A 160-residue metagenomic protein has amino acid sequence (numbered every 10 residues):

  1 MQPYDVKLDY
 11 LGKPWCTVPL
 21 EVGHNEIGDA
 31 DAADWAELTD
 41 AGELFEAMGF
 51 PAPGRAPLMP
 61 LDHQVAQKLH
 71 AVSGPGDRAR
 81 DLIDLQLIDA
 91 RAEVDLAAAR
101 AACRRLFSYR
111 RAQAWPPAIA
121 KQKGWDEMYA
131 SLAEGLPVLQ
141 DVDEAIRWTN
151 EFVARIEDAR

Functional and structural regions predicted by a protein language model:
M1-R160: Structured mid-to-C-terminal alpha-helical surface segments
